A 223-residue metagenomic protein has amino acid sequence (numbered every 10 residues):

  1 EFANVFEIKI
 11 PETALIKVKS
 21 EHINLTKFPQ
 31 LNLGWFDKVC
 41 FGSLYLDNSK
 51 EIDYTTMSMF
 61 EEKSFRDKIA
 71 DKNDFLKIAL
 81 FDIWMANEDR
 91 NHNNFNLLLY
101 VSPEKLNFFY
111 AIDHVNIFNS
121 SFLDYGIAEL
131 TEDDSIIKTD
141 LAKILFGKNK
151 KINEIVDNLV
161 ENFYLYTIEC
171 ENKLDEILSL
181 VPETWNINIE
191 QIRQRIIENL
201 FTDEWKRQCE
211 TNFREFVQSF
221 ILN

Functional and structural regions predicted by a protein language model:
E1-Y54, W84-E88: Conserved ATP-binding subdomain of kinase catalytic cores across diverse folds
A3-F6, D82, L200, F213: Hydrophobic, Leu/Ile/Phe/Ala-enriched alpha-helical segments that form helix-helix packing faces
V5-I8, W35-V39, R66-A70, K105 (+2 more regions): Glycine-rich loops and low-complexity Gly/Arg-rich segments that provide flexible linkers or classic glycine-based
I23-T26, D47-E62, H114, G126-K138 (+1 more regions): Hydrophobic transmembrane alpha-helix bundles
N24-L31, H92-P103, E161-E169: A broadly tuned preference for mixed-charge, low-complexity surface segments
F36-D37, K63-A79, D140-I155: A short, terminal or domain-edge coil/loop segment
M57-L123: Conserved kinase catalytic-core segment
K105-N223: C-terminal catalytic region of ATP-dependent kinase domains
